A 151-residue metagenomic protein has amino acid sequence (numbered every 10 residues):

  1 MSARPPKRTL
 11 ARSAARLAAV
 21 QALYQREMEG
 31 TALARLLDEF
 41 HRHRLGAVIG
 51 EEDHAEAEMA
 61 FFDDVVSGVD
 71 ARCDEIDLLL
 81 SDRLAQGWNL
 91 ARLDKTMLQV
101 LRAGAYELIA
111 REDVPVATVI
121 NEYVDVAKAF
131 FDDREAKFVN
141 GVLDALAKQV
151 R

Functional and structural regions predicted by a protein language model:
M1-R151: N-terminal interaction/assembly modules
